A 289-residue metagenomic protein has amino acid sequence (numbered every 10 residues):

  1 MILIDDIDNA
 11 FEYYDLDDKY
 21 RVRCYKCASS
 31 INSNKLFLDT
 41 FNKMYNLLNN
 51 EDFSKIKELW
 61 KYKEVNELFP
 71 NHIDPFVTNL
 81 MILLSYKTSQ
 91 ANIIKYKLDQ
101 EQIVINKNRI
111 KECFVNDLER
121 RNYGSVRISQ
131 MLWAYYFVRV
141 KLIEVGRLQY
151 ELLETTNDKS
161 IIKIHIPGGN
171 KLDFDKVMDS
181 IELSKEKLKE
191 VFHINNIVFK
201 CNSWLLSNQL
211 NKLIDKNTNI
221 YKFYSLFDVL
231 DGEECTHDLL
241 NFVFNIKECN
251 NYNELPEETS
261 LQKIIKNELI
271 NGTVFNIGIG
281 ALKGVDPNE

Functional and structural regions predicted by a protein language model:
M1-L172, E190-V198, Q209-E289: Non-catalytic substrate-recognition and accessory regions of acyl/acetyltransferase enzymes
L172-K189, F199: Conserved acetyl-CoA-binding loop-helix of GNAT-fold acetyltransferases
W204-L206: An acidic- and aromatic-residue-enriched active-site/binding cleft used to recognize and process polar
